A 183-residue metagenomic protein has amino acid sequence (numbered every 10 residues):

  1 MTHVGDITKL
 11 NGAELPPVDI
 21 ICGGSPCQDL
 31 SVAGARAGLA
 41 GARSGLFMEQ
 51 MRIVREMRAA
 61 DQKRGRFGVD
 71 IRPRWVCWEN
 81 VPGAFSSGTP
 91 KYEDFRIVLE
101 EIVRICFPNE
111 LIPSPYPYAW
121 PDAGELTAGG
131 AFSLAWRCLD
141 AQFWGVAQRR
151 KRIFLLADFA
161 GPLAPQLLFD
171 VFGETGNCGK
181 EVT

Functional and structural regions predicted by a protein language model:
M1-K9: SAM cofactor-binding core of SAM-dependent methyltransferases, primarily the Rossmann-like beta-alpha-beta module
L10-I20, Q28-T183: Class I S-adenosyl-L-methionine
